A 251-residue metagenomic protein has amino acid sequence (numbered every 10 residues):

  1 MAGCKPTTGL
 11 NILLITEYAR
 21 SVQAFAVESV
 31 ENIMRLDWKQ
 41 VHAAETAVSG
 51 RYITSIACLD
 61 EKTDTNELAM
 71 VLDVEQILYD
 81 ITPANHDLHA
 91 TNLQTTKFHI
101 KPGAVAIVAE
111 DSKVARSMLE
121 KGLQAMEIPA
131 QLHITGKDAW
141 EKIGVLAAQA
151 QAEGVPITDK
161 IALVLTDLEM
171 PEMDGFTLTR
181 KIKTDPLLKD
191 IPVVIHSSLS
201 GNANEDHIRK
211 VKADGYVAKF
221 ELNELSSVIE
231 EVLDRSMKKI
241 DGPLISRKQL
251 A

Functional and structural regions predicted by a protein language model:
S29-T63: Flexible, small-/acidic-enriched active-site or ligand-binding loops
G103-V114, L119-L123, V164: Conserved acidic segment of CheY-like receiver
T135-D138, D174-T177: Acidic catalytic/metal-coordinating carboxylates
A147-L165: Active-site beta3 strand of CheY-like receiver
M170: Receiver (REC) domain active-site loop signature in two-component systems and cognate sites in sensor histidine kinases
F176-K189: Short amphipathic alpha-helix used as the core "switch/output" element in two-component signaling
T177, L199-K219, N223: Alpha4 helix (beta4-alpha4-beta5 surface) of REC/receiver domains from two-component response regulators
